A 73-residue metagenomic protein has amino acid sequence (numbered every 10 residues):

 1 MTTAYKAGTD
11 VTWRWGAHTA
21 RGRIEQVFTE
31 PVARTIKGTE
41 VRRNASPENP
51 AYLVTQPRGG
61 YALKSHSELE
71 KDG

Functional and structural regions predicted by a protein language model:
M1-A4, G16: Short, surface-exposed secondary-structure edge patches
T19-V27: Short beta-strand-centered aromatic/proline hotspots
V27-A33: Short, conserved beta-turn/loop elements at beta-strand boundaries and strand-helix junctions
R34-R43: Cytosolic, membrane-proximal regulatory domains of ion/volume homeostasis and mechanosensation machinery
R43-G73: Intrinsically disordered, low-complexity, charged/polar segments
